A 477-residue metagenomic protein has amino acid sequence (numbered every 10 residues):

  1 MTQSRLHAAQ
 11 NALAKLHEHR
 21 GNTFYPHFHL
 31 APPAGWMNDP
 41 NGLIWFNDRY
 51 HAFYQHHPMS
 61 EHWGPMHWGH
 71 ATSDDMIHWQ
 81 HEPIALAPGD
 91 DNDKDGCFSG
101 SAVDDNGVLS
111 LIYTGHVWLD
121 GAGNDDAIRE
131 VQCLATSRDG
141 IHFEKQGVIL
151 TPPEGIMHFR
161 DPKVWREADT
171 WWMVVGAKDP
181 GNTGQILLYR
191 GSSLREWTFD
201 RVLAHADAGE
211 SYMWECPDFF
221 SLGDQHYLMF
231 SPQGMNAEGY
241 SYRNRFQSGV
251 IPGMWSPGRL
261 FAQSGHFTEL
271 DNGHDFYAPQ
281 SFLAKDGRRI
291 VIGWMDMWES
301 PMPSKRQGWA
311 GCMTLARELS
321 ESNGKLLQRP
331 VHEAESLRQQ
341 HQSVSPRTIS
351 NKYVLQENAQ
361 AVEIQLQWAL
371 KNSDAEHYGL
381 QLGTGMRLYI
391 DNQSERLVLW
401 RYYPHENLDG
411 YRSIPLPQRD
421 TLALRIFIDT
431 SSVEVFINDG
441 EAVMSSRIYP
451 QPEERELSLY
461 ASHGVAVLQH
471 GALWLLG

Functional and structural regions predicted by a protein language model:
M1-D161, R166-S211, S221-N272, G293-V344 (+3 more regions): Beta-rich carbohydrate-recognition and catalytic domains
Q10-L16, G249-G477: Beta-rich accessory regions
E215-P217, P279: Repeated scaffold domains used in trafficking and secretory/extracellular systems, primarily beta-propellers
